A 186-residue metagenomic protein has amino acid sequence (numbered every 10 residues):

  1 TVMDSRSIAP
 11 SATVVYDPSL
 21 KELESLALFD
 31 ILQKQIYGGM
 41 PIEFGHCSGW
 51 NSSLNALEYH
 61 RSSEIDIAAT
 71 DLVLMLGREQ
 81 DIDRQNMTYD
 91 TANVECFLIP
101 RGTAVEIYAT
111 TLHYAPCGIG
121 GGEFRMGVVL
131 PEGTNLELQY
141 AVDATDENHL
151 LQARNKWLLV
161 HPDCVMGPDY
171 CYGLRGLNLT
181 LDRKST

Functional and structural regions predicted by a protein language model:
T1-R101, A115-R183: Active-site region of the double-stranded beta-helix
T103-V105, T110-Y114: Histidine-centered metal-chelating micro-motifs
